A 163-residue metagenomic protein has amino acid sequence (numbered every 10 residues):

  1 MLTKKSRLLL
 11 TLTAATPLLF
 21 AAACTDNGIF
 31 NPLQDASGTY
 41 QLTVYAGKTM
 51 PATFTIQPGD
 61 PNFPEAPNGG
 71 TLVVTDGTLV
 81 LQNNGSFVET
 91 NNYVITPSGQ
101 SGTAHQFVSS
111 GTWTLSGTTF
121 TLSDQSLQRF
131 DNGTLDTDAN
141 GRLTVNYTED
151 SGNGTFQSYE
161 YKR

Functional and structural regions predicted by a protein language model:
L2-T13: Bacterial N-terminal signal peptides that target proteins for export
S6, C24-T25: Generic, low-specificity signal for short hydrophobic/alpha-helical stretches with a mild N-terminal bias, encompassing
L19-A23: C-terminal motif of bacterial Sec signal peptides marking the signal peptidase cleavage site
T25-R163: Lipid interaction determinants
